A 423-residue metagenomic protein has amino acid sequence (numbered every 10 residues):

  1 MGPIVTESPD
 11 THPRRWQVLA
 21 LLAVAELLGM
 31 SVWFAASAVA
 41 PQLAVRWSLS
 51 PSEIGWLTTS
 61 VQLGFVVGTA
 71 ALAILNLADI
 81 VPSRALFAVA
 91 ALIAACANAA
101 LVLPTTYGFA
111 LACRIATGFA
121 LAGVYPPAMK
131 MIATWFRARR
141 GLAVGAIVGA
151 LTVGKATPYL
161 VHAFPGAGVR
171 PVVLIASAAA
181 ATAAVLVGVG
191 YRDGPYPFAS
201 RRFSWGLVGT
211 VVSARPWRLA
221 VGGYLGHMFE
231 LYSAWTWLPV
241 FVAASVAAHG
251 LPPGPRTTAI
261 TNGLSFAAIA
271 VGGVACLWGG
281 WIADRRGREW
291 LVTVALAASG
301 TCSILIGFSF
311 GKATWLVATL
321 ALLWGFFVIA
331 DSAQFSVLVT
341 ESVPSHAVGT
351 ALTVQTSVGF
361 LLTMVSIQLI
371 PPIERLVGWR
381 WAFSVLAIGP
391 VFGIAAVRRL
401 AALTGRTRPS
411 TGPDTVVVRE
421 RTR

Functional and structural regions predicted by a protein language model:
A36-A40, P216-G273, S336, S366-I367: Extracytoplasmic gate region of multi-pass secondary transporters
T69-G108, A283-R286: Conserved MFS/SLC helix-loop-helix module at the cytosolic interface between two early adjacent transmembrane helices
A85-A99, W290-L305, S384: Structural signature of the two symmetry-related core transmembrane helices
A97, G108-A116, W315-L323: Paired small-residue
C113-A150: Cytoplasmic helix-loop-helix junction between adjacent transmembrane helices in 12-TM secondary transporters
A138, A146-Y191: Helix-loop-helix hairpin linking two adjacent transmembrane segments in secondary transporters
G188-T210, R406-T415: Flexible cytoplasmic inter-helical loops of multi-pass small-molecule transporters
R286-L338: C-terminal transmembrane helical hairpin of 12-TM major facilitator-type secondary transporters
